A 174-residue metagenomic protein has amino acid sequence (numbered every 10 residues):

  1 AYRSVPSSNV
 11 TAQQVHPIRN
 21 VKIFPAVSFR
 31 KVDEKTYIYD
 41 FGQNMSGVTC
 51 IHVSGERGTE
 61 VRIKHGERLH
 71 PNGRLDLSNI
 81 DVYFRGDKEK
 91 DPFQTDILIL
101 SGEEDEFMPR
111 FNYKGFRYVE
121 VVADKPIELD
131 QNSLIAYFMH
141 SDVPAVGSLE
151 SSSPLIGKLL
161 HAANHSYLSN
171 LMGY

Functional and structural regions predicted by a protein language model:
A1-Y174: Extracellular/oxidizing-compartment recognition motifs
